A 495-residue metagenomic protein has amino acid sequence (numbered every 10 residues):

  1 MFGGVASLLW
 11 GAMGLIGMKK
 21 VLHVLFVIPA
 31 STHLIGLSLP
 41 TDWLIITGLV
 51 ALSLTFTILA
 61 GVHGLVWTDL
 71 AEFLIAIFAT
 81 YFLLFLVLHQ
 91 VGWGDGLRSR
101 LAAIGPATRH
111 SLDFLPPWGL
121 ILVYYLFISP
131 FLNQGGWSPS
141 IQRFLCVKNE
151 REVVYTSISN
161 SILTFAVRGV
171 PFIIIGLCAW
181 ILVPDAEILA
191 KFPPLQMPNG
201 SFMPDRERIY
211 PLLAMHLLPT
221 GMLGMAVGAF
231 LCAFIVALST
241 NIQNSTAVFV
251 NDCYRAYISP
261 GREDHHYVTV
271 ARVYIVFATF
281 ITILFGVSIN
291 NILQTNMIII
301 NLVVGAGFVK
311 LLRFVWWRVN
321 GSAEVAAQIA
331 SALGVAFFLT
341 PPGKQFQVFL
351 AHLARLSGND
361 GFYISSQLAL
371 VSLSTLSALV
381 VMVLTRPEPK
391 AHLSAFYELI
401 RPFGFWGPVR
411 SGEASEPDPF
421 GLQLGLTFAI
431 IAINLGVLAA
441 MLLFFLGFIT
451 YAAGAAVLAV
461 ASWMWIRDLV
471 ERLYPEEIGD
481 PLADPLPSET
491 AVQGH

Functional and structural regions predicted by a protein language model:
M1-H495: Membrane-embedded helix-loop-helix hairpins and adjacent transmembrane boundary segments in multi-pass transporters
